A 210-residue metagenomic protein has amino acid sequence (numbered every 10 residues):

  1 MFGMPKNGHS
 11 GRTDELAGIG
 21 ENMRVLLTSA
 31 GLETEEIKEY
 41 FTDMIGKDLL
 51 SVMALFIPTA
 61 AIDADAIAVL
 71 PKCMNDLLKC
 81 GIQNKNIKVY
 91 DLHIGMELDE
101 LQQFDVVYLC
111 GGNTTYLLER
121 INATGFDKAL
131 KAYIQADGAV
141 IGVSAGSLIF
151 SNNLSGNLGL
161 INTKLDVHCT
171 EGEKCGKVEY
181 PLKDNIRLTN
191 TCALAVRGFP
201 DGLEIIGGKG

Functional and structural regions predicted by a protein language model:
M1-M4: Methionine residue identity
N7-G11, S29-A30: Short helix-onset patch at the extreme N-terminus, typifying the N->h transition of secretory signal peptides
H9-N22: Short, Lys/Arg-enriched N-terminal segments with co-localized hydrophobic residues within the first ~10-30 amino acids
E15, V52, E119-R120: N-terminal cationic amphipathic segment used for targeting or macromolecule association
G20-V106: N-terminal beta1-alpha1 cap of cysteine-dependent amidohydrolase-like domains
R24-S29, L78-G81, G112-N113, G138-A139 (+1 more regions): N-terminal start-of-chain detector that recognizes signal peptides and the immediate post-cleavage beginning
L109-C110, Y116-I141, G146-G210: Active-site-adjacent pocket-lining segments in enzyme domains
